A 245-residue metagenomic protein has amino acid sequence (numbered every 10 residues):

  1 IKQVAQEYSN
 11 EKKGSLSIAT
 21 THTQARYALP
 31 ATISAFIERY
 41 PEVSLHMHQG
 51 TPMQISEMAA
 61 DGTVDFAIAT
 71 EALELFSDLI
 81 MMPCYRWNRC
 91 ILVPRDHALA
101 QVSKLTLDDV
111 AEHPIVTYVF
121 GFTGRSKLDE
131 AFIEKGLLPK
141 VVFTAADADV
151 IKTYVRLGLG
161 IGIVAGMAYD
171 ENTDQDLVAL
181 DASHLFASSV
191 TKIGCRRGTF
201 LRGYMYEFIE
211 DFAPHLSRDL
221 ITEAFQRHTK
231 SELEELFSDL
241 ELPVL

Functional and structural regions predicted by a protein language model:
I1-S17, I37-E38, F76-M82, Q101-K104: Short helix-loop hinge/linker segments at domain boundaries
Y8, A31-A35, M53-R89, V93 (+3 more regions): Short beta-strand-centered segments that line the small-molecule binding cleft or hinge of alpha/beta clamshell
K13-E74, T144-A145: Central regulatory/effector-binding core of bacterial HTH transcription factors
A28, T32, G124-L128, F200-F212: Short amphipathic alpha-helical coupling segments at ligand-binding clamshell hinges and other catalytic/signaling
I33-R39, R125-L138, D239: Ligand-binding cleft/hinge of the Venus flytrap
F76-W87, V102, D149-G198, E207: Beta-alpha-beta core module
I80-F120, A187-L201, A213-S217: Hydrophobic/proline-rich hinge and linker segments of small-molecule sensing/allosteric domains, predominantly
G166-D174, H184-L245: C-terminal effector-binding regulatory domain of bacterial HTH transcription factors
